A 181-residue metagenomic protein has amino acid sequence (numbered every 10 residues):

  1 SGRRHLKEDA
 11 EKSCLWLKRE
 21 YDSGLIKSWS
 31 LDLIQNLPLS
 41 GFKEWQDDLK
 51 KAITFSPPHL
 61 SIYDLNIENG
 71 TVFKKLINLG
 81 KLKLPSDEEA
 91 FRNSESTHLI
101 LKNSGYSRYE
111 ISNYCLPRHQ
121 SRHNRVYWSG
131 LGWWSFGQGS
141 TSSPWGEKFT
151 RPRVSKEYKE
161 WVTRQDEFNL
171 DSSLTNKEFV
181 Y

Functional and structural regions predicted by a protein language model:
S1-Y181: C-terminal scaffold of the Radical SAM
